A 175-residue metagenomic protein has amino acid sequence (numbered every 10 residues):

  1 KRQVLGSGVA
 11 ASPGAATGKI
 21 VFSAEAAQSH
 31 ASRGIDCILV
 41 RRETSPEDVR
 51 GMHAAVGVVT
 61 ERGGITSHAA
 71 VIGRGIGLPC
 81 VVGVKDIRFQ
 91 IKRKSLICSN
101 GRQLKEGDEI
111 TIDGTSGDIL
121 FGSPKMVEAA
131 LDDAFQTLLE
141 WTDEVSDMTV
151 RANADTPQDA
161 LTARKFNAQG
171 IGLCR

Functional and structural regions predicted by a protein language model:
K1-C37, R41-Q169, L173-C174: Acidic, glycine-rich flexible loop/linker segments
